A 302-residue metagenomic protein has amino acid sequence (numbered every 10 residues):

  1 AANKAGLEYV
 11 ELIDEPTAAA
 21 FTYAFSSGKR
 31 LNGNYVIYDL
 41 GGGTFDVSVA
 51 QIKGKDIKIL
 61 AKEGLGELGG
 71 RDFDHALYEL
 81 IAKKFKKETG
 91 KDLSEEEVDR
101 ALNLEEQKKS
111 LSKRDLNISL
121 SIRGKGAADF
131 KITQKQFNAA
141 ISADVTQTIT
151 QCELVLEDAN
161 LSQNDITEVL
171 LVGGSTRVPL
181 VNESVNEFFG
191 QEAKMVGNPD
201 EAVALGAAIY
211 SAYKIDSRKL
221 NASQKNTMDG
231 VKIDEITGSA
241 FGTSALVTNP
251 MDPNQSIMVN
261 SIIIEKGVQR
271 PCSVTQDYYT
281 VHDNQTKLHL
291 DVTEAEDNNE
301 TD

Functional and structural regions predicted by a protein language model:
A1-D302: Oxyanion-binding/catalytic loops of NTP- or PPi-dependent enzymes
